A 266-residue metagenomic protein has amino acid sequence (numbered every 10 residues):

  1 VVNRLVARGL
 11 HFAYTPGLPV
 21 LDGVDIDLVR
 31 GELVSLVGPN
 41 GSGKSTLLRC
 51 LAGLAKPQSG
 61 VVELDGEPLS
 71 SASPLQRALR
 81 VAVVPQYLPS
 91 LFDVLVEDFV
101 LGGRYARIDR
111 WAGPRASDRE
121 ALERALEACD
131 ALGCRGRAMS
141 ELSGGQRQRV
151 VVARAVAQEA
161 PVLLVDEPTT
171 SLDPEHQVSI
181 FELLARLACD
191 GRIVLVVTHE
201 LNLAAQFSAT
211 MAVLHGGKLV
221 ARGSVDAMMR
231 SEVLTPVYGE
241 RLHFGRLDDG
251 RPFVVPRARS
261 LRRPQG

Functional and structural regions predicted by a protein language model:
V2-A7, H11-G23, S35, S71-S73 (+1 more regions): A short, flexible loop at the N-terminus of ABC-type nucleotide-binding domains that lies
V37-P39: The feature captures the beta-strand-to-loop junction immediately N-terminal to the Walker
A52: Helix-to-loop junction immediately C-terminal to a conserved catalytic motif
G60-P68, R77: Conserved ABC transporter NBD signature motif
A138-L142, Q146: Conserved ABC ATPase signature
L163-E167: Catalytic Walker B motif of ABC-type/P-loop ATPase nucleotide-binding domains
V237-G266: ABC ATPase nucleotide-binding domains
